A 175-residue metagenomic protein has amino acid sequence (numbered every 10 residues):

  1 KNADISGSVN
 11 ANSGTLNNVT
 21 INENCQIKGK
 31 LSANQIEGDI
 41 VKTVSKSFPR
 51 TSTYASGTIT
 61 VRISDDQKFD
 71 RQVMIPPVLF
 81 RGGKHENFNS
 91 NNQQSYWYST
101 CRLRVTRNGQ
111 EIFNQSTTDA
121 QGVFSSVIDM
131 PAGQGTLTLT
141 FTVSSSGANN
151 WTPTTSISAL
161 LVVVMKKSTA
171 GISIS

Functional and structural regions predicted by a protein language model:
N2, V9, N24, S56 (+3 more regions): A general secondary-structure signal for short beta-strands and their flanking turns/coil in non-transmembrane regions
A3-K42: Low-complexity, small-hydrophobic/phenylalanine-enriched stretches that adopt extended beta/coil conformations used
D4, T60-R62, V127-D129: Generic structural detector for well-ordered beta-strands
K42-Q115, T138-T142, S156-S173: Beta-rich globular "head" domains
Q110-E111, G122, A148: Beta-strand-enriched, solvent-exposed domains that form extended recognition/catalytic surfaces
A120-T136, T152: Short, surface-exposed tryptophan/glycine-enriched loops that mediate extracellular molecular recognition
F141-N149: Short beta-strand-plus-loop segments that form exposed binding edges in beta-rich domains
A148-S156: Beta-sandwich strand segments
